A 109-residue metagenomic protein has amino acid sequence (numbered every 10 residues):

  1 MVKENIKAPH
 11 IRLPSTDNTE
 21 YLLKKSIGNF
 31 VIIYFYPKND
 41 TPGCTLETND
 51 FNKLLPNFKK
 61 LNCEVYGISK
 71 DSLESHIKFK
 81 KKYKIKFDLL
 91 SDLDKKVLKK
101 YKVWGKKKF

Functional and structural regions predicted by a protein language model:
M1-F109: Chalcogenol-based redox active-site neighborhoods
